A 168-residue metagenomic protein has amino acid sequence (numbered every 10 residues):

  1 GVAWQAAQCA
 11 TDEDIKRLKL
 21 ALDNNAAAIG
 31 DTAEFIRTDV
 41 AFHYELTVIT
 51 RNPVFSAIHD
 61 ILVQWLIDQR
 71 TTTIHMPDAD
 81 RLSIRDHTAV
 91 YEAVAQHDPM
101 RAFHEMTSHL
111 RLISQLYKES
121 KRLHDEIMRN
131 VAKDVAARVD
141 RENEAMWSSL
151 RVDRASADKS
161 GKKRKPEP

Functional and structural regions predicted by a protein language model:
G1-T72, L82-E92, R101-L116: Conserved amphipathic alpha-helical segments that form helical-bundle/coiled-coil interaction surfaces
A79: Conserved nucleotidyltransferase catalytic core and NTase-mimicking acidic/glycine-rich helix/loop elements in nucleic
M100-P168: C-terminal effector-binding regulatory domain of bacterial HTH transcription factors
